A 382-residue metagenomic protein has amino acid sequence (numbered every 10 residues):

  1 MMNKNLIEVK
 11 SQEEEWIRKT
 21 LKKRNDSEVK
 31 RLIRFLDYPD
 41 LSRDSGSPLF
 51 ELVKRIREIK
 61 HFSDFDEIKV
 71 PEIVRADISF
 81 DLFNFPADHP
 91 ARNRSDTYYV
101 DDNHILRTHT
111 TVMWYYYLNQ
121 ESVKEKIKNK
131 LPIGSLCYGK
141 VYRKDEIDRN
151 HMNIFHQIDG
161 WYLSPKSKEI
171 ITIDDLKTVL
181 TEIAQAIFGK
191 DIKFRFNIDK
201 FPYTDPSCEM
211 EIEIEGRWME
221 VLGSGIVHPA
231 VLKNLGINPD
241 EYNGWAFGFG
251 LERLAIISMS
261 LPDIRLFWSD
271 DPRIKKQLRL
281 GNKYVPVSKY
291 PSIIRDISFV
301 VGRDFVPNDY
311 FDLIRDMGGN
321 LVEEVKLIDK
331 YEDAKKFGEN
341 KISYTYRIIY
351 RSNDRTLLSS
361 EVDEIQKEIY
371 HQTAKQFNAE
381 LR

Functional and structural regions predicted by a protein language model:
M2-H151, L163, W218, G223-L232 (+2 more regions): Class II aminoacyl-tRNA synthetase-like tRNA-binding/catalytic domains
I33-F35, I154-Y162, K289-R295, T345-R347: Short acidic (Asp/Glu) and glycine-rich catalytic loops that position anionic groups and cofactors
L41-S45, D159-I173, R295-R303, L358: Short histidine-centered catalytic/ligand-binding loop motif
P48-S63, D175-G189, D309-D316: Amphipathic alpha-helical segments
K60-D66, N129, A184-K193, R315-K326 (+1 more regions): Short secondary-structure junctions
E67-N93, K190-E215, E323, L327-K336: Beta-rich nucleic-acid/ligand-interaction surfaces
M152-N153, Q157-L176, T181, G236-D263: A conserved active-site cap/scaffold subdomain adjacent to cofactor or substrate pockets
P202-E215, M219-R382: A carboxyl-terminal module marker
